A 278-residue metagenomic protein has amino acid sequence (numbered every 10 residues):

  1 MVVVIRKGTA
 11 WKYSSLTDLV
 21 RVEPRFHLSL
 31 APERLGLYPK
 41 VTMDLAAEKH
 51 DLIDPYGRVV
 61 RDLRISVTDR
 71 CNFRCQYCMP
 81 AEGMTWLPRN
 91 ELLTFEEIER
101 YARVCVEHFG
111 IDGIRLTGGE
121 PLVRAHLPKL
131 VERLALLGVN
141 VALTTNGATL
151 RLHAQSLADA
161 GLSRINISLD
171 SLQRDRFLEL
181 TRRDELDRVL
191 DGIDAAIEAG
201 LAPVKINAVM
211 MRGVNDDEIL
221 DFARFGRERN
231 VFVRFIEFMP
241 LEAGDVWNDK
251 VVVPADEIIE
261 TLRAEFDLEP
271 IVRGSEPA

Functional and structural regions predicted by a protein language model:
S14, L19, H27-L28: Short hydrophobic targeting helices and cationic amphipathic motifs that mediate membrane/organellar targeting
S29, R34-P39: Short, positively charged and aromatic/hydrophobic N-terminal segments
D44-T117, P121-N140: Conserved alpha-helical substructure of the radical SAM core
M84-P88, Q173-L180, E242-V246: A short acidic, helix-capping loop that chelates divalent metal ions and anchors anionic groups
L92-R115, V123-F232: Radical SAM/AdoMet-radical enzyme domain recognition
I219, F225-E228, F232-A278: A C-terminal junction/extension of Radical SAM enzymes
